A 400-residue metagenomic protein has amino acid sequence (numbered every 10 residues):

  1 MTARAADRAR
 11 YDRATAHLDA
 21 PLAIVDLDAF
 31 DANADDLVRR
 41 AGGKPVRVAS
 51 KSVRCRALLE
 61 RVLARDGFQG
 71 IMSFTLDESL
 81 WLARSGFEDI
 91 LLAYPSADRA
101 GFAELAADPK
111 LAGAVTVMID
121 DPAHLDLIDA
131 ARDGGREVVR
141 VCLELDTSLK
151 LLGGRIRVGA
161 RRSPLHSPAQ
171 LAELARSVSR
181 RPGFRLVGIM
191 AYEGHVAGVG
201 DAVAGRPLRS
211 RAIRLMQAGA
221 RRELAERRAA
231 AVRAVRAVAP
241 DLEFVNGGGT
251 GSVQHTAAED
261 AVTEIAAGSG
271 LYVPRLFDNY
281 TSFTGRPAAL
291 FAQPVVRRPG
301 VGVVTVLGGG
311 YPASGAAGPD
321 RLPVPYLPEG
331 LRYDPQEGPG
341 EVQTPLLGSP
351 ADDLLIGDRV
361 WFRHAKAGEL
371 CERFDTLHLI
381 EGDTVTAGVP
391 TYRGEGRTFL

Functional and structural regions predicted by a protein language model:
A6-R10, A29-L58, G198: N-terminal glycine-rich anion-binding loops that anchor highly charged ligand groups
A6-V25: Generic N-terminal amphipathic, Lys/Arg-enriched alpha-helix
F30, K51, L82, L143 (+5 more regions): Conserved, mostly hydrophobic/aromatic
P45, L63-Q69, L82-S85, G135 (+10 more regions): Hydrophobic/basic alpha-helical segments enriched in Actinobacteria
A49-E193, G198: Active-site-proximal beta-alpha core segment in soluble small-molecule metabolic enzymes
T147-V273: Active-site loop/helix belt of alpha/beta enzymes
G205-A220, G251-P328: Active-site loop ensemble at the mouth of alpha/beta enzyme cores that anchors a bound cofactor
R298-L400: C-terminal accessory subdomain/extension
